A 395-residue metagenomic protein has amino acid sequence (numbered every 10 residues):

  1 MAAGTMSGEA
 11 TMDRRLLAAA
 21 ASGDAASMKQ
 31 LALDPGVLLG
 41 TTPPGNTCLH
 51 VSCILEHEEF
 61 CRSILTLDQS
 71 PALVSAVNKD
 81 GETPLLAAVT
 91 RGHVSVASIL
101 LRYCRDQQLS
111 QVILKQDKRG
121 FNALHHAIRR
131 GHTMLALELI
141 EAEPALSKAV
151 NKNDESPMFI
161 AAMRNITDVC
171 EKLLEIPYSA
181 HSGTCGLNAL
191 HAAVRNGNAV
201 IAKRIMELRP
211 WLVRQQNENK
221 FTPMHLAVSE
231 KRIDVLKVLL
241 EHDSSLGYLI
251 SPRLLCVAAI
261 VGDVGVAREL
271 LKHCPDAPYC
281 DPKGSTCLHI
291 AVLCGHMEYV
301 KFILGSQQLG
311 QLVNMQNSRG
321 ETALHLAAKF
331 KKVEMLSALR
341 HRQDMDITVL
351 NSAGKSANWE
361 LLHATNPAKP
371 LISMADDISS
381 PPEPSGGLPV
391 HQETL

Functional and structural regions predicted by a protein language model:
M1-L395: Regulatory and partner-binding modules of innate immune sensors/adaptors
